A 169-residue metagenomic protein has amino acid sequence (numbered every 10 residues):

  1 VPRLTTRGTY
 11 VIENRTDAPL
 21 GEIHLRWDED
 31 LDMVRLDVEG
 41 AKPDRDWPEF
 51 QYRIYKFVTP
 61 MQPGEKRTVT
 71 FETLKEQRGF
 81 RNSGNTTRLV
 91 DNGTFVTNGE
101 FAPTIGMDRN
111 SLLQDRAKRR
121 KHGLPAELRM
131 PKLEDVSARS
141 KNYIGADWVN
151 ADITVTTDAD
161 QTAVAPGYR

Functional and structural regions predicted by a protein language model:
V1, E72-R169: Extended, low-hydrophobicity, Ser/Thr/Pro/Gly-biased non-transmembrane segments
R3-L4, A18-L20: Short acidic/proline- and small/hydrophobic-mixed sequence motifs that coincide with surface turns and coil-to-beta
L4-I12, F71, I153: Short, well-ordered beta-strand segments enriched in hydrophobic/aromatic residues
Y10-T16, W27: Asparagine-centered strand-capping/turn motif at beta-strand->loop junctions
T16-A18, A163: A short beta-turn/strand-edge loop motif at beta-sheet boundaries
P19-G21, L31-N92, R139-N142: A surface-exposed beta-strand-loop module
E22-W27, Y168-R169: Short Gly/aromatic-enriched secondary-structure transition segments
H24-R26, R35-D37, T154: Beta-strand signatures of extracellular beta-sandwich domains
